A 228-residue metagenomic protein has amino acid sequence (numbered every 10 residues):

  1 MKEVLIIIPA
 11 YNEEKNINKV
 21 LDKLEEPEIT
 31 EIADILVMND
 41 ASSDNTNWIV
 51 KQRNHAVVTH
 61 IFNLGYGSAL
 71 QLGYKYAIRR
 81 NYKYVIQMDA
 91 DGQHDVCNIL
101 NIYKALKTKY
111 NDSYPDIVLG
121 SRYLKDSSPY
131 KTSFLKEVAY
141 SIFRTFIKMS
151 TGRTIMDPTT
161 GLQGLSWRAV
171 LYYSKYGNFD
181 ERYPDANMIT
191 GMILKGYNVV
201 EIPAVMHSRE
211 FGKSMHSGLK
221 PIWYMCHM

Functional and structural regions predicted by a protein language model:
E3-L5, D34, N187: Cell-envelope/extracellular polymer assembly enzymes that use nucleotide-activated donors
L5-P9, L36-V37, T59: Short hydrophobic beta-strand elements that form part of the catalytic alpha/beta core underpinning NDP-sugar/donor
E13-E28: Short, well-formed alpha-helical segments that are part of the catalytic scaffolds of diverse glycosyltransferases
E13-N16, S42, D95: Donor nucleotide-sugar binding loop of glycosyltransferases
L24, G73, D91, S166 (+2 more regions): Residue-level signature of catalytic and energy-coupling elements of molecular machines, predominantly ATP/GTP-dependent
N39-N47, G92: A conserved acidic beta->alpha catalytic loop
H60-R79, Y84-I86, V96-R182, S208-C226: Acceptor/aglycone-binding surface of glycosyltransferases and processive sugar-polymer synthases
R153-T154, G177-D180, I189-H207: Catalytic donor-sugar/metal-binding loop of nucleotide-sugar-dependent glycosyltransferases
